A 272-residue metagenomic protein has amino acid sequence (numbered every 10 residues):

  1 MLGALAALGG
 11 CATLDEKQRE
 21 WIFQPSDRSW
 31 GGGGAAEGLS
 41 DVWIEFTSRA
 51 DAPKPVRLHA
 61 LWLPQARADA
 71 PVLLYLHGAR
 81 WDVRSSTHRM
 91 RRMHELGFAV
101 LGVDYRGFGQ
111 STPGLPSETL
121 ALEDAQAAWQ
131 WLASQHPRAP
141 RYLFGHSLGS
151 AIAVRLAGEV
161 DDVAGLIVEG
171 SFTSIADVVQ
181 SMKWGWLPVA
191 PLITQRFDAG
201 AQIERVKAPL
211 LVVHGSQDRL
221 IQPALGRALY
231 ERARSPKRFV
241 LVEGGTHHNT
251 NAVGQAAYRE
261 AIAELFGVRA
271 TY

Functional and structural regions predicted by a protein language model:
L8-A50: An N-terminal hydrophobic leader/cap segment in hydrolases
A52-W131, A139: Membrane-embedded segments
R89, A199, A208, Q222-E231: Short alpha-helix in the alpha/beta-hydrolase fold that links the catalytic acid
H136-S147: Alpha/beta-hydrolase fold nucleophile elbow
R205-K207, V212-H214, D218: Short beta-strand/loop motif that positions the catalytic acidic residue of the alpha/beta-hydrolase fold
Q217-I221, H247-N249: Acidic catalytic loop of the alpha/beta-hydrolase fold
R227-N249: Catalytic histidine neighborhood in serine/cysteine hydrolases with alpha/beta-hydrolase-type architecture
N251-E264: Post-His helix in hydrolase/transferase enzymes
